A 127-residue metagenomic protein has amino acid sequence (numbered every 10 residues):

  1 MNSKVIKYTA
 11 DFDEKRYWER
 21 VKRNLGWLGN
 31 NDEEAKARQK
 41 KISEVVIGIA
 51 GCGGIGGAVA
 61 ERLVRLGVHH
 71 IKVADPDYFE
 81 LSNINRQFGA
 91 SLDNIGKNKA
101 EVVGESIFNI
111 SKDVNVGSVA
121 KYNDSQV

Functional and structural regions predicted by a protein language model:
M1-I47: N-terminal charged helix/coil linker that caps or initiates catalytic domains
N24-W27, K41, G54, Y78 (+4 more regions): Residue-level preference for alpha-helix termini and adjacent loops
D32, G53, G57, N94-K97 (+1 more regions): Electropositive phosphate-/nucleotide-binding environments in soluble metabolic enzymes
S43-D75: Glycine-rich adenosine-cofactor-binding loop
G57, L81, Q126: Conserved protein kinase catalytic core
V68-S111: Glycine-rich phosphate-binding loop and adjoining beta1-alpha1-beta2 segment of Rossmann-like nucleotide-binding folds
S111-G117: A short helix-to-beta-strand connector/capping loop
V119-V127: Conserved SAM/SAH-binding loop
